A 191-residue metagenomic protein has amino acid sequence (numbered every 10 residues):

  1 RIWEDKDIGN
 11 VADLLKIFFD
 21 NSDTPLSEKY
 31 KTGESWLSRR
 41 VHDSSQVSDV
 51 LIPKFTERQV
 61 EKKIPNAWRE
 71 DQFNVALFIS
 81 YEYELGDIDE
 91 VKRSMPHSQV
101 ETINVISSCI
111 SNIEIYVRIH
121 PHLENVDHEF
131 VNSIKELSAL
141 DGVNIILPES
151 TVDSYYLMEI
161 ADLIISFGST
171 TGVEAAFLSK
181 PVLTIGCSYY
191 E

Functional and structural regions predicted by a protein language model:
R1, E149-E191: A donor-sugar binding/catalytic signature common to diverse glycosyltransferases and related nucleotide-sugar
R1-F55: Active-site-proximal region of nucleotide-activated glycan assembly enzymes, centered on histidine/acidic-rich loops
L37-I134: Conserved catalytic-core segment of nucleotide-activated headgroup transferases in glycan assembly
F78-S80, R118-H122, I146-P148, S166-G168 (+1 more regions): Generic beta-strand/beta-sheet core signal
D89, A139, Y156: Short, basic, glycine/proline-bearing loop/turn elements
S111, A139, A176: Anion (oxyanion) recognition and catalysis
V131-P148: Nucleotide-activated donor-binding/catalytic signature segment of Leloir-type glycosyltransferases, i.e., the conserved
